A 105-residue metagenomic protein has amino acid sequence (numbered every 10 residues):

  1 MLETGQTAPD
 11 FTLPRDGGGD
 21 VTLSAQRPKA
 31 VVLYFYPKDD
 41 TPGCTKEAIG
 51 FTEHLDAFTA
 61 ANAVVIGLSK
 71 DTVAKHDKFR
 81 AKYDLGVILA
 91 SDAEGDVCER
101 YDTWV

Functional and structural regions predicted by a protein language model:
M1-V105: Chalcogenol-based redox active-site neighborhoods
